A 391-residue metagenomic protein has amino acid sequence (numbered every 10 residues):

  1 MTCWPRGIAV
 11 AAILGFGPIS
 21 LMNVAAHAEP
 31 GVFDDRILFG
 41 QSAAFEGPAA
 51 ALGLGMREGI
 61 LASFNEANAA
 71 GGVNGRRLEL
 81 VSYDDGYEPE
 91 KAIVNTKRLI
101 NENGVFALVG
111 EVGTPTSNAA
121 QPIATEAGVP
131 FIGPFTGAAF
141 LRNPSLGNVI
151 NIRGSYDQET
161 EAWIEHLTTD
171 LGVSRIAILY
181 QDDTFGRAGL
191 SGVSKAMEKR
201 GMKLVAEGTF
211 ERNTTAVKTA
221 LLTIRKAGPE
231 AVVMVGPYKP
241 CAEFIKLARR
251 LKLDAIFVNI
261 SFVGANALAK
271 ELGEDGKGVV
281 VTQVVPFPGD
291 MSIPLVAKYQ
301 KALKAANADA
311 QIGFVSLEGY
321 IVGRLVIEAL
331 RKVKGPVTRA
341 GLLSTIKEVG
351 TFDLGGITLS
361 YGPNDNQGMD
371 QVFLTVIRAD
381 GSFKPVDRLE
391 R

Functional and structural regions predicted by a protein language model:
A9-L21: Bacterial N-terminal signal peptides
A26-P30: Boundary at the C-terminal end of the N-terminal hydrophobic targeting segment
V32, R36-L38, A51-E58, E66-N143 (+3 more regions): Beta-alpha junction/loop-to-helix N-cap segments that form part of ligand/metal-binding clefts
D35-L38, G75-L78, E102-A107, E126-P130 (+6 more regions): Loop/turn elements at helix/coil->beta-strand transitions in domains of secreted/extracellular proteins
V94, A138-F140, G147-K252, P288-K301: Extracellular/periplasmic Venus flytrap/periplasmic-binding protein
L99-V112, I132-P134, R175-Y180, G228-P237 (+3 more regions): Periplasmic-binding protein-like
I245-G319, F383-R391: Extracellular/periplasmic periplasmic-binding protein-like sensory domains
A305-S316, I327-F383: Segments of small-molecule ligand-sensing domains
